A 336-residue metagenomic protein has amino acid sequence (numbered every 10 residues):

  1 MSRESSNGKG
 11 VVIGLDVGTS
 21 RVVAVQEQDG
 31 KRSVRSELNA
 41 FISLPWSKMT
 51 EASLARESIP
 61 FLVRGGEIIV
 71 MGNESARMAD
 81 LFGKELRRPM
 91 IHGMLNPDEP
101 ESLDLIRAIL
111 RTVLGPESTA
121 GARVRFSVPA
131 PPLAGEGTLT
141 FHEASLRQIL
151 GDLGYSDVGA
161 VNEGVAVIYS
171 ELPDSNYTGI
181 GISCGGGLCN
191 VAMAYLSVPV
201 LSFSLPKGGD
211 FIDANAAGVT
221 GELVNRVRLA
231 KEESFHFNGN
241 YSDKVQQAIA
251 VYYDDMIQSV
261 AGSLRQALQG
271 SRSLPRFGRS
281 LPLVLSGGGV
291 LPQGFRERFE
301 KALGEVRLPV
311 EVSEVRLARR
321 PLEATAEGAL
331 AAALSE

Functional and structural regions predicted by a protein language model:
M1-G66, V70-I182, L196-L205, G209 (+3 more regions): Nucleotide/phosphate-binding catalytic cleft detector across ATP-hydrolyzing and phosphate-transferring enzymes
N190-A192: A structural feature that tracks compact, well-ordered secondary-structure segments with a strong bias toward
